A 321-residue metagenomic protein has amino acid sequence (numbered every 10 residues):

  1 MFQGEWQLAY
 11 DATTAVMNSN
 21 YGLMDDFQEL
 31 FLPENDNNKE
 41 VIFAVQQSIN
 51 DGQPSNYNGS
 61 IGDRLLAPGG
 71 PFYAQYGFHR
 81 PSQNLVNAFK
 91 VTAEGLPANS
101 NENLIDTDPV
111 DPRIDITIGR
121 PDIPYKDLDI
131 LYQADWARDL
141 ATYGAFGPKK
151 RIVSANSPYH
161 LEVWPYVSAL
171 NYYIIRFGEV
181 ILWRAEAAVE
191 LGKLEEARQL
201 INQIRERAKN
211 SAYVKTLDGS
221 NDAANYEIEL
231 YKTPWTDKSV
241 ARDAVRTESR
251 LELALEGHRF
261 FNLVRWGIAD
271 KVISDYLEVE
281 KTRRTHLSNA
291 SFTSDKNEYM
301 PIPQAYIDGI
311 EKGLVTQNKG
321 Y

Functional and structural regions predicted by a protein language model:
M1-G59, E94, A98-Y321: Acidic/polar-rich alpha-helix caps and helix-coil junctions
S60-V86, A137-Y143: Short, cationic low-complexity segments
K90-V91: Catalytic and ligand-binding motifs that coordinate phosphates/metal ions in nucleic-acid-processing enzymes
